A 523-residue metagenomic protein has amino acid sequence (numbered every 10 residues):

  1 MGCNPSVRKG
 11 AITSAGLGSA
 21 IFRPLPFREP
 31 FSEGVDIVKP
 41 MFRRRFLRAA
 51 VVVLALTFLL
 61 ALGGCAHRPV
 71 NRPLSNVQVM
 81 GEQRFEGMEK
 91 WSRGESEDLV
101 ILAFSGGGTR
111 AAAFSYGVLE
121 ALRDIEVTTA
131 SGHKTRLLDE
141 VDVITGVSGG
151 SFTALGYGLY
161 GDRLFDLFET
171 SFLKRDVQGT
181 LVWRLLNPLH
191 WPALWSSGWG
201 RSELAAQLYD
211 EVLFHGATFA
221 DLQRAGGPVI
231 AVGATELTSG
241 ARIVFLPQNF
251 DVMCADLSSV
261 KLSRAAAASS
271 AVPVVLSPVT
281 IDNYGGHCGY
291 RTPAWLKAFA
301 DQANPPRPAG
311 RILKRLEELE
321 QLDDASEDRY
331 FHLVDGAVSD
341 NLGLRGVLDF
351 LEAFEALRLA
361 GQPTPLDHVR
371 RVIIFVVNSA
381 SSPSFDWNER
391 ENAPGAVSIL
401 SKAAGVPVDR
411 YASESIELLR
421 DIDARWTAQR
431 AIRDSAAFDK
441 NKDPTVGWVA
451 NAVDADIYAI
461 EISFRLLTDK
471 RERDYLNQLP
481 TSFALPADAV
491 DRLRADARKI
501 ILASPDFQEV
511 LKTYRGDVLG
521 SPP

Functional and structural regions predicted by a protein language model:
M1-L47: N-terminal secretory signal peptides that target proteins for export/translocation
G34-V51, G64-P523: Catalytic domains of lipid- and phosphate-ester/thioester hydrolases
V53-T57: Sec-dependent N-terminal signal peptides
L59-L62: Bacterial Sec-type N-terminal signal peptides, specifically the leucine/valine-rich hydrophobic h-region
